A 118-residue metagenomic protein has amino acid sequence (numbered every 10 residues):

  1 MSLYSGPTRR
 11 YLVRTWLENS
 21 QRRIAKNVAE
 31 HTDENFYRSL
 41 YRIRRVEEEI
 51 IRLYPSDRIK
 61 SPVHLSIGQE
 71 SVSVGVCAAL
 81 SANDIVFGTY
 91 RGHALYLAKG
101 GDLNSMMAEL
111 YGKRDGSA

Functional and structural regions predicted by a protein language model:
S2-K60, M107-A118: Conserved internal helical-beta-strand scaffold that buttresses enzyme catalytic cores
E48-I51, S56-A118: Cofactor-binding active-site loop characterized by glycine-rich and histidine/acidic residues
